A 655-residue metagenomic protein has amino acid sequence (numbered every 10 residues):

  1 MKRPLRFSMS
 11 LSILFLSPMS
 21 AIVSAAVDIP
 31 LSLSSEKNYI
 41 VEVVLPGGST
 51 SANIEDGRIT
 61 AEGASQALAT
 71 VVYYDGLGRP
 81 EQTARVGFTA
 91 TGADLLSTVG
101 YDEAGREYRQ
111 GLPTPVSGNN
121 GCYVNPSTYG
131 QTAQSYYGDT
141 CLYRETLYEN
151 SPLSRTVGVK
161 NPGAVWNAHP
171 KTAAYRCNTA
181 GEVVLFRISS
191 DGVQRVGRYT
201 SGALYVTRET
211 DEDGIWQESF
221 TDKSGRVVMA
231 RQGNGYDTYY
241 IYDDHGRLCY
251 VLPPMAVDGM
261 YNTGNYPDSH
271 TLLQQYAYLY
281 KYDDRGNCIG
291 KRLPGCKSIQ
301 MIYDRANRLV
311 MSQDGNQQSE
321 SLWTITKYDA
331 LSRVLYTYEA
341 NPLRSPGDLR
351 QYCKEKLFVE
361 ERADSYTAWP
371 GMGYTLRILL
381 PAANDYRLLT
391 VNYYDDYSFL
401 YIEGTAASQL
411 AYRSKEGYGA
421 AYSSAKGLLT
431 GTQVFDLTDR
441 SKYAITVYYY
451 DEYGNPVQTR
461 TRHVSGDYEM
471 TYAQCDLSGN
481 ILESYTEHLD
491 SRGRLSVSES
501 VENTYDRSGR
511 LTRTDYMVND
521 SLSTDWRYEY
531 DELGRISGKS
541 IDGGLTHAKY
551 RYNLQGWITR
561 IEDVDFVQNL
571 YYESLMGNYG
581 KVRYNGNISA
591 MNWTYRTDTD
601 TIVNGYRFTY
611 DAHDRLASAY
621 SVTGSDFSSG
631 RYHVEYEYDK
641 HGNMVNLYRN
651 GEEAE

Functional and structural regions predicted by a protein language model:
M1-I29: Bacterial Sec-dependent N-terminal signal peptides
S24-D611, R615-E655: Beta-strand elements of repeat-based all-beta scaffolds
